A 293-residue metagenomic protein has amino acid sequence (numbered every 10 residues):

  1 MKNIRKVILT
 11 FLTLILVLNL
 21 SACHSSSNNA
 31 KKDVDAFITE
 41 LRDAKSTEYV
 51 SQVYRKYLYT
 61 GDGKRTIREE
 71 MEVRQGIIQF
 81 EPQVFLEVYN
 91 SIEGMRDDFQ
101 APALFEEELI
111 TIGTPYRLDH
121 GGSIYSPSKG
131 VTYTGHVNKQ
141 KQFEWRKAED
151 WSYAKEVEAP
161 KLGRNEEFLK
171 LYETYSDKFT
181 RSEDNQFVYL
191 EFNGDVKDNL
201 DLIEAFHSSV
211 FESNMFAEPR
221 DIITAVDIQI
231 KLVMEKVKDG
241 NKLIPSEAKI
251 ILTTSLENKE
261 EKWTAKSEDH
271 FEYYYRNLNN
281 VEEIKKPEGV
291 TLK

Functional and structural regions predicted by a protein language model:
K2-S26: Sec-dependent N-terminal signal peptides of Gram-positive bacterial secreted proteins and lipoproteins
N19-I77, E81, N280-K293: N-terminal leader/targeting segments and the immediate start of mature chains
A36-T39, V73-F85, Q229-D239, Y273-N279: Extended lipid/amphipathic-ligand handling interfaces
K64-I77, M215-K231, W263-E272: Amphipathic hydrophobic-ligand
E72, I77-P160: An acidic-aromatic
E158-Q229, V233: Short helix-loop boundary/capping segments
R220-S255: Extended soluble regions of mature proteins
S246-K293: Non-transmembrane domains of secretory- and envelope-associated proteins
